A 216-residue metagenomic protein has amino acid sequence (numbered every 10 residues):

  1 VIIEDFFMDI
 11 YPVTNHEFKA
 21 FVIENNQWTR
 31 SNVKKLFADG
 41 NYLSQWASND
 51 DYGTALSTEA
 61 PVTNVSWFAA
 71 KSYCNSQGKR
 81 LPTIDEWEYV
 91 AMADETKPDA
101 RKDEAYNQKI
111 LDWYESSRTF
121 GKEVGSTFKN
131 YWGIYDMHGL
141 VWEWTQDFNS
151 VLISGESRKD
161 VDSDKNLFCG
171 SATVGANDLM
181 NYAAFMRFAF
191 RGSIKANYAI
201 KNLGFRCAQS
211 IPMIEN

Functional and structural regions predicted by a protein language model:
V1-D39, V65-S66, G139: A short glycine-rich, aromatic-capped structural motif
V13, D147-N149, P212-I214: Acidic glycine-/aspartate-rich tracts in secreted/extracellular proteins
N15-A20, T29, A176-Y182, E215-N216: Short, solvent-exposed loop/turn elements at domain surfaces
V33-W46, E88-A91: Acidic helix-start/capping segments at beta-turn-to-alpha-helix junctions
A47-G192, A196-K201: Functional-site microenvironments in short loops/helix caps that host divalent-cation chemistry
I200-E215: Short, structured beta-strand segments at or near domain termini in extracellular proteins/domains
